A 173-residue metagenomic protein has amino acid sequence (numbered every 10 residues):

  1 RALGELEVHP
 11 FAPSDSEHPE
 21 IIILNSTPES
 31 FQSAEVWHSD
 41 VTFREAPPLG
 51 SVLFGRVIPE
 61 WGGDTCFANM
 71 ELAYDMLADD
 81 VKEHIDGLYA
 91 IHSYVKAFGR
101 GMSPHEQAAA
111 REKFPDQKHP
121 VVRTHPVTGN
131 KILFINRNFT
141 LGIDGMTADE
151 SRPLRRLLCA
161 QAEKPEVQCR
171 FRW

Functional and structural regions predicted by a protein language model:
R1-W173: Non-heme Fe(II) oxygenase catalytic core, chiefly the N-lobe of the double-stranded beta-helix
